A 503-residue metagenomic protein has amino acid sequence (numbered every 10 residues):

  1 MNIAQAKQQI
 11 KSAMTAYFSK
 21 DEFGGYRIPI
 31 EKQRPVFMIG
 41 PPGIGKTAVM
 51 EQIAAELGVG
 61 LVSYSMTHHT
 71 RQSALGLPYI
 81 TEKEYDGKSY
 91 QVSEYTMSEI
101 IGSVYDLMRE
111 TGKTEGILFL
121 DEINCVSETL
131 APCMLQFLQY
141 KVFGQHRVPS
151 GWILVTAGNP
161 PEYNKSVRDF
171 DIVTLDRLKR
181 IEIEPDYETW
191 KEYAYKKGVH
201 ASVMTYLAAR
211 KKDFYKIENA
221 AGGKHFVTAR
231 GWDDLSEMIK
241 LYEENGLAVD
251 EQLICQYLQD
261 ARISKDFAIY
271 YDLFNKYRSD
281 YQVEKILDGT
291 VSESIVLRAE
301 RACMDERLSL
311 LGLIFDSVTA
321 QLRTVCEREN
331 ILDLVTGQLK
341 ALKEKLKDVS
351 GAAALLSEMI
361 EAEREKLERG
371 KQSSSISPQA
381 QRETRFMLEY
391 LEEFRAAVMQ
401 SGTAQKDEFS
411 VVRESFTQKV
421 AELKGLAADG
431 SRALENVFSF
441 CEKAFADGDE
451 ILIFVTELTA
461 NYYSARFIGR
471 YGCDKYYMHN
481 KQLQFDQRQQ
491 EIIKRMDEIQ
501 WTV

Functional and structural regions predicted by a protein language model:
M1-K212, A220: AAA+ P-loop NTPase catalytic core and its hallmark functional loops
N2, A6-Q9, V36, D171 (+6 more regions): General structural signal for secondary-structure boundaries
K7, K11, K20, K32 (+26 more regions): Context-gated lysine
Q8, S12, A16, A55 (+17 more regions): Charged/polar, solvent-exposed surface patches and flexible loops
K196-S357: Alpha-helical lid/collar subdomain of P-loop NTPases
E300-V503: Terminal-proximal interaction/regulatory segments of ATP-powered molecular machines
